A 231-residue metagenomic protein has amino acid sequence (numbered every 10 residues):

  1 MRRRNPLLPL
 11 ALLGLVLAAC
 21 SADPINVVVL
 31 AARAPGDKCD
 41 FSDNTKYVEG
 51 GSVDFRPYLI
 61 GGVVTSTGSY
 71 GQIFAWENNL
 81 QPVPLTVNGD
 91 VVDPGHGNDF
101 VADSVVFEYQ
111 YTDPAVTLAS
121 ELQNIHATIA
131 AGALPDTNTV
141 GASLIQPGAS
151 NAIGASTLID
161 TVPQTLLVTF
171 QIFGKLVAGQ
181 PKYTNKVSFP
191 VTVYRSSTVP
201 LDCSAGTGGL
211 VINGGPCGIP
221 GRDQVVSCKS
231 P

Functional and structural regions predicted by a protein language model:
M1-P9: Bacterial N-terminal signal peptides that target proteins for export
V16-A19: C-terminal motif of bacterial Sec signal peptides marking the signal peptidase cleavage site
S21-P231: Non-catalytic macromolecular-recognition regions in eukaryotic signaling proteins
